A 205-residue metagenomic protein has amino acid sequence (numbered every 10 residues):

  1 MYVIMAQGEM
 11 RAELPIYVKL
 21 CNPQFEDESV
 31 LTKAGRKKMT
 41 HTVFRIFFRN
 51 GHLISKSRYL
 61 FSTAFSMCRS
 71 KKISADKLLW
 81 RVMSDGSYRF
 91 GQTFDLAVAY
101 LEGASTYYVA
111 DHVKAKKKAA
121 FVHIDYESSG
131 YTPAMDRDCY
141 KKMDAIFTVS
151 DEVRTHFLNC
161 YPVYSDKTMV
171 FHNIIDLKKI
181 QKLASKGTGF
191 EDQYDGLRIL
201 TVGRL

Functional and structural regions predicted by a protein language model:
Y2-K71: N-terminal strand-loop element at the rim of the active site of nucleotide-sugar-dependent glycosyltransferases
R58-S62, A99-A104: Short His-centered aromatic/hydrophobic patch
I73, D85-E102: Short N-terminal targeting/anchoring amphipathic segment
V98, K142-D151, M169: A short beta-strand/loop micro-motif in the catalytic core of glycosyltransferases that engages the nucleotide-sugar
A104-Y107, K116-T132, A145: A short, histidine- and acid-enriched strand-loop-helix "catalytic/donor-clamping" loop that lines the nucleotide-sugar
I124, N173, T201-L205: Conserved donor-binding loops in enzymes that form glycosidic bonds
E152, I174: Carbohydrate-associated surface elements
F190-L205: Conserved donor-binding/catalytic core segment of Leloir-type glycosyltransferases
